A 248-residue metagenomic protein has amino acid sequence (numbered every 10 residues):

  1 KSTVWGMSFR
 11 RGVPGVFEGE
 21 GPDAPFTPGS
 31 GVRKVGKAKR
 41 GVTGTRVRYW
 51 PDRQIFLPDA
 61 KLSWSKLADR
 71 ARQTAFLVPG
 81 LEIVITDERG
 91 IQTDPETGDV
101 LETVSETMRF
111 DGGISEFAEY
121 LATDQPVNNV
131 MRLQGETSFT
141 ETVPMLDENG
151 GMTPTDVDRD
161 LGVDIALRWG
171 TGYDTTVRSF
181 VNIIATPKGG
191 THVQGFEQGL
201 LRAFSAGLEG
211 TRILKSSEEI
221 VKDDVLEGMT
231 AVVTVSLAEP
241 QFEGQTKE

Functional and structural regions predicted by a protein language model:
K1-G112, E116: GHKL-type ATPase core
V32-V35, I220, Q245: Core catalytic DNA strand-manipulation module of type IA topoisomerases
T43-T45, T186, T191, T246: Ser/Thr-centric signal marking residues that sit in or immediately flank functional binding/regulatory motifs
R53-S63, P187, L214-K215, E243: Short, polar/flexible loop-turn hinges at active-site or ligand-entry regions and domain interfaces
K66-R70, L200, E248: Short, non-transmembrane amphipathic alpha-helical segments
T86-Q241: GHKL/Bergerat-fold ATPase module in large chromosome/replication-associated machines
P240-E248: Short, low-complexity, polybasic intrinsically disordered segments
